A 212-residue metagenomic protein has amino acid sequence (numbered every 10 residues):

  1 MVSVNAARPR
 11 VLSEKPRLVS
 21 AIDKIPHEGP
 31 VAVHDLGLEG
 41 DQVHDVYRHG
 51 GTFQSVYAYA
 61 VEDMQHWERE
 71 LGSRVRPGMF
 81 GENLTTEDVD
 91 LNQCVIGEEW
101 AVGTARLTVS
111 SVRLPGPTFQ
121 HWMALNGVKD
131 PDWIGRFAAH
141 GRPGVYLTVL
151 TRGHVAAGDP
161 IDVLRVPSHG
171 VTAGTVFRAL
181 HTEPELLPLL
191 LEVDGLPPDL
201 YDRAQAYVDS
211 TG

Functional and structural regions predicted by a protein language model:
M1-H121, D130-W133, R165-G212: Electropositive, beta-rich accessory/interaction domains or terminal extensions that provide binding surfaces
T86, G144-T151: Short alpha-helix capping/helix-loop boundary micro-motifs
G97, R152, A157-G158: Loop/turn positions that initiate beta-strands
T104, G158-D159: Residue-level signal for inorganic ion chemistry
G135-A138: A short, contiguous structural element within a folded domain that forms the immediate neighborhood of a functional site
G141: Glycine-rich adenosyl-nucleotide cofactor-binding module
I161-V163: Hydrophobic beta-sheet segments that form the core/acyl-binding groove of ACP/CoA-dependent acyl-chain-processing
